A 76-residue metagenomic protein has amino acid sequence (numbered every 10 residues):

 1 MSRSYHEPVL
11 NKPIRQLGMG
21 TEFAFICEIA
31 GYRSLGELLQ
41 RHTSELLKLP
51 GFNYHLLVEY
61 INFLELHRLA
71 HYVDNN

Functional and structural regions predicted by a protein language model:
M1-N76: Compact, charge-rich alpha-helical regulatory domains located at protein termini
